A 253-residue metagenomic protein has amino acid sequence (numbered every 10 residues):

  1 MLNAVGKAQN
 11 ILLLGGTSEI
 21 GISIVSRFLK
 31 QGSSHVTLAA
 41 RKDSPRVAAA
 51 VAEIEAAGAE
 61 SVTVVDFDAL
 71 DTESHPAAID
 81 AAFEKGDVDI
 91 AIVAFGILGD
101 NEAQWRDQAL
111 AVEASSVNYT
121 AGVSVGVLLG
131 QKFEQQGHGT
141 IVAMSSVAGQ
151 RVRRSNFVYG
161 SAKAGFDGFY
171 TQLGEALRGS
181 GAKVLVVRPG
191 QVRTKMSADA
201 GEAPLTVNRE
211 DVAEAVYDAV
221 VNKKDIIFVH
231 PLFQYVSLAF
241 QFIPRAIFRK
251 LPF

Functional and structural regions predicted by a protein language model:
T17-E19: Conserved glycine-rich cofactor-binding loop
G32-A49: Conserved glycine-rich Rossmann-like NAD(P)H-binding loop of the short-chain dehydrogenase/reductase
D80, D87-I90, G96-V112, S155: Conserved mid-core segment of classical short-chain dehydrogenase/reductases
Y119-T120: Ankyrin-repeat alpha-helix packing hotspot
G126, A162: Active-site helix of classical SDR
S146: Residue(s) in the substrate-gating loop at a strand-loop-helix junction that position the organic substrate next
R151-F157: Active-site loop immediately N-terminal to the catalytic Tyr-X3-Lys motif of short-chain dehydrogenase/reductase
V186, G201-Q241: C-terminal helical subdomain
